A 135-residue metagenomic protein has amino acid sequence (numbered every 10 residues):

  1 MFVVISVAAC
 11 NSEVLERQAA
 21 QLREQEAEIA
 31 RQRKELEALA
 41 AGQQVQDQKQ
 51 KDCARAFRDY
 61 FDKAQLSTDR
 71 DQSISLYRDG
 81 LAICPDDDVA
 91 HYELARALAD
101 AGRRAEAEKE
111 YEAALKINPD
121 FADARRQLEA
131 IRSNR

Functional and structural regions predicted by a protein language model:
E13, L39-R58: TPR-adjacent "capping" and linker segments in tetratricopeptide-repeat scaffold/adaptor proteins
D62-Q65, R96, A130: Residue-level recognition of tetratricopeptide repeat
D79-G80, A113-A114: Canonical positions in the second alpha-helix
D100-A101, A130-R135: Register position in tetratricopeptide repeats
